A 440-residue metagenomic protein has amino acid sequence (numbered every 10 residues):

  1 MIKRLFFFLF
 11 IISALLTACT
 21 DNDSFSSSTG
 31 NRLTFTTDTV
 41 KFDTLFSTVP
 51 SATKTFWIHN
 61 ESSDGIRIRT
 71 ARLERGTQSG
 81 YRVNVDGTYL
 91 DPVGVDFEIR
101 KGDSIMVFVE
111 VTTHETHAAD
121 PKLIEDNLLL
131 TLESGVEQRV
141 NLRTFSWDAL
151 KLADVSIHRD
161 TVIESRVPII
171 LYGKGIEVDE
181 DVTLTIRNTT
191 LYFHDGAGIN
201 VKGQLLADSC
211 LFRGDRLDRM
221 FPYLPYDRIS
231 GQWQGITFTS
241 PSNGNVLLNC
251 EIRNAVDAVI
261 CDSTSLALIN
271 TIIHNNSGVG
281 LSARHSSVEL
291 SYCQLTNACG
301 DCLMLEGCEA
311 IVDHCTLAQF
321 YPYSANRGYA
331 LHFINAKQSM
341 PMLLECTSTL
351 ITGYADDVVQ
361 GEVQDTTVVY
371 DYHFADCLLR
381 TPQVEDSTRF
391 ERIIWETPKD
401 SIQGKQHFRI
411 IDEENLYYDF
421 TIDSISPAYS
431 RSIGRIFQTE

Functional and structural regions predicted by a protein language model:
M1-L5: Positively charged n-region of N-terminal signal peptides that target proteins for export
F7-F10: Sec-dependent N-terminal signal peptides
L15-A18: C-terminal motif of bacterial Sec signal peptides marking the signal peptidase cleavage site
T20-S26: Bacterial lipoprotein signal-peptidase II cleavage site
S24, L33-T44, V49-P50, T55 (+1 more regions): Beta-strand/loop edge motif enriched in small/polar residues
S51-A52, S63-I68: Short acidic/proline- and small/hydrophobic-mixed sequence motifs that coincide with surface turns and coil-to-beta
I58-S62: Asparagine-centered strand-capping/turn motif at beta-strand->loop junctions
R72-V93: Short, solvent-exposed loop/linker segments at beta-strand-coil boundaries, enriched for Pro/Gly and Ser/Thr
